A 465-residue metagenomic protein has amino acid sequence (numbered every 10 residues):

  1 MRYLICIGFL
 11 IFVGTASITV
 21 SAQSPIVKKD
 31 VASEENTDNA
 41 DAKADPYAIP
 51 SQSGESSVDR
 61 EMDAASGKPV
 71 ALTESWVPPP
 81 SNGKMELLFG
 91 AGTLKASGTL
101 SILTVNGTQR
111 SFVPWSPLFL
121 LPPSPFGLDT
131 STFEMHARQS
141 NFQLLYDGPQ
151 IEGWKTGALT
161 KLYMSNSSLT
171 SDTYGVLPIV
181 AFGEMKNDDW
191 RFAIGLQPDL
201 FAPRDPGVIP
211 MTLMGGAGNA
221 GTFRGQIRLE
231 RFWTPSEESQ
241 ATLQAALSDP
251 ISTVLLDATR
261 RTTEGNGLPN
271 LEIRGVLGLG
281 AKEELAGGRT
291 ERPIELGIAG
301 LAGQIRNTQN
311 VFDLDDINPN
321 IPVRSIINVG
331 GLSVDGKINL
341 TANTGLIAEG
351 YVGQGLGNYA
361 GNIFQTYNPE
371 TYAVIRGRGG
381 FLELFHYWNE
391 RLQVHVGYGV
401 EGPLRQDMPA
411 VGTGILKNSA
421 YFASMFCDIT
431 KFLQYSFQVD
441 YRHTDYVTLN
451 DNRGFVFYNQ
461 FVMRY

Functional and structural regions predicted by a protein language model:
V20-T108: N-terminal periplasmic/intermembrane-space "pro-region" immediately following the signal or transit peptide
L72-T73, L88, S131-E134, S171-G175 (+7 more regions): Replace "Gram-negative outer membrane beta-barrel proteins" with "bacterial and organellar outer membrane beta-barrel
M85-P114, P125-T253, G265-L268, E272-G280 (+4 more regions): Outer membrane beta-barrel
T93, H136-N141, V176-V180, T222-Q226 (+7 more regions): Transmembrane beta-barrel architecture of outer-membrane proteins
G107-S111, L169-S171, P203-G207, S252-L256 (+6 more regions): Outer-membrane beta-barrel proteins
K155-S167, A245-D249, I298-Q304, Q393-Q406 (+1 more regions): Transmembrane beta-strand segments that form the barrel wall of outer-membrane beta-barrel proteins
I273, C427-I429, N452-Y465: Outer-membrane beta-barrel "beta-signal"
I273-I415: Detector for outer-membrane/organellar transmembrane beta-barrel domains, recognizing the amphipathic beta-strand
